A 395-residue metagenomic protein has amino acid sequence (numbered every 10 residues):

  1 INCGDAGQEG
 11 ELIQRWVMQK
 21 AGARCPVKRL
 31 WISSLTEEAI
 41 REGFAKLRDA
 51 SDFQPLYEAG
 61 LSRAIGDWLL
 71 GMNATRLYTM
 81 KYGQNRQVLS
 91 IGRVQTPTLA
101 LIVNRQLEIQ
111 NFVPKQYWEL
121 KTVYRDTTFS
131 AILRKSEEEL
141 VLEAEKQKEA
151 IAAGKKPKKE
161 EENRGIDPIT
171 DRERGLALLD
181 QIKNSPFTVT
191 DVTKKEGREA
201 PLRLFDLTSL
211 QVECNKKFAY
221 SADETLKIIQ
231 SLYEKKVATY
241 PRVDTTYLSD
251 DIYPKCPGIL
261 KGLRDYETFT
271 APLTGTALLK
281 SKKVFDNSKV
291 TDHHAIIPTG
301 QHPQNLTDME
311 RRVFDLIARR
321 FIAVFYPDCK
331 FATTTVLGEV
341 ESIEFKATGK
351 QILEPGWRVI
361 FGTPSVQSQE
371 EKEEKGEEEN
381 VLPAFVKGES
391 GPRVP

Functional and structural regions predicted by a protein language model:
I1-P395: Toprim catalytic domain recognition across nucleic-acid enzymes
